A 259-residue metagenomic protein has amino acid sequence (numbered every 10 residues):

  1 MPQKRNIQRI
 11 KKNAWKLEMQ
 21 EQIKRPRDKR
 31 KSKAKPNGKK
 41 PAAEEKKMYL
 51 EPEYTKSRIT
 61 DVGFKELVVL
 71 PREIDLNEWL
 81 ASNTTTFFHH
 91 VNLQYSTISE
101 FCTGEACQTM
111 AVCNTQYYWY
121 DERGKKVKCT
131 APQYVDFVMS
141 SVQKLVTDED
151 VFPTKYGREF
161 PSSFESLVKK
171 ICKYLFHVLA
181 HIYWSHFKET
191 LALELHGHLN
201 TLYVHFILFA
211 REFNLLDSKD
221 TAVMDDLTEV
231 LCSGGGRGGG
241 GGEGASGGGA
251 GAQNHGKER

Functional and structural regions predicted by a protein language model:
M1-K125: The feature captures two recurrent sequence modes
A14, A34, A42-A43, A81 (+9 more regions): A sequence-composition feature that detects small, non-aromatic residues
A42, K47, S57, L80 (+9 more regions): Short linear sequence motifs
H89-Y183: Amphipathic alpha-helical interface segments within eukaryotic helical scaffold and small GTPase-regulatory domains
V151-R259: Alpha-helical bundle/repeat cores within regulatory domains of eukaryotic proteins
